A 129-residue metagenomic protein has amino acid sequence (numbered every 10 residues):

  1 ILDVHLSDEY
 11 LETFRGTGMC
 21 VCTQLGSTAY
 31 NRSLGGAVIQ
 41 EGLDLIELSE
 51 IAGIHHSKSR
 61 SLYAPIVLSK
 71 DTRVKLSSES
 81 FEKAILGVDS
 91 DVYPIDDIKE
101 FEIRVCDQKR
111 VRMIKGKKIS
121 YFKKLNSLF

Functional and structural regions predicted by a protein language model:
I1-G16, T28-F129: Catalytic phosphate-donor-binding core of small-molecule kinases
T17-C22: AMP-binding/adenylate-forming core of the ANL superfamily
